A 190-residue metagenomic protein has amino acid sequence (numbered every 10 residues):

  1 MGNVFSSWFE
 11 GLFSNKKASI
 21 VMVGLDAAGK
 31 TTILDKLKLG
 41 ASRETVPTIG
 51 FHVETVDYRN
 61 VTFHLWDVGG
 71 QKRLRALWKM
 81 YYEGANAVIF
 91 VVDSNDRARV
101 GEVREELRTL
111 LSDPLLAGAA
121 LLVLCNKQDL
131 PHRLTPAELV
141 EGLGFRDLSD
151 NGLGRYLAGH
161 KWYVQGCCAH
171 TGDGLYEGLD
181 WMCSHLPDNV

Functional and structural regions predicted by a protein language model:
M1-V190: TRAFAC-class small GTPase G-domain
